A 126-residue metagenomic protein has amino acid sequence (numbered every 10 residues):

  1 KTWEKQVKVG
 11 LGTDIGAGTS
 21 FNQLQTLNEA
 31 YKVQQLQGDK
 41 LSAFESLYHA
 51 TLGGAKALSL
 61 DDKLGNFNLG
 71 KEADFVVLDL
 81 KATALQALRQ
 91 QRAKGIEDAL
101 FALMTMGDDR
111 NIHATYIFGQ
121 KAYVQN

Functional and structural regions predicted by a protein language model:
K1-A87: His/Asp/Glu-enriched, well-ordered alpha-helical/loop segment that forms or immediately abuts the divalent-metal
E72-N126: C-terminal cap of metal-dependent C-N hydrolases
